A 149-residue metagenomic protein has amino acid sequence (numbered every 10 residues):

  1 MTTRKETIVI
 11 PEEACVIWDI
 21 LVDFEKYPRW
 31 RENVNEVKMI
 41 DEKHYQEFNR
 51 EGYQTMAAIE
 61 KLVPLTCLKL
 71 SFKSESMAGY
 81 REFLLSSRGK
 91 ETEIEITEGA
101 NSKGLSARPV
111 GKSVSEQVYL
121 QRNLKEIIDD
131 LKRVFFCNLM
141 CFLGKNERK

Functional and structural regions predicted by a protein language model:
M1, R50-G52, S76-A78: Glycine-centered tight beta-turn/hairpin loop motif at sheet-sheet or coil-to-beta transitions
M1-K38: Hydrophobic ligand-binding cavity/cleft-lining segments
E6-I8, T55-K61, F72, Y80-S87 (+1 more regions): Hydrophobic/aromatic beta-strand elements that line small-molecule binding cavities or substrate pockets in beta-rich
P11-C15, E60-L65, L84-E93: A short, structured loop/turn motif at beta-sheet edges
I17-L21, Y27, I59, L68-L70 (+2 more regions): Hydrophobic pocket/interface hotspot
I40-D41, V63-K69: Short Pro/Gly-enriched beta-strand edge/turn motifs at strand-loop
H44-R50, L68-S74: Short beta-strand segments that buttress and anchor functional surface loops
E75-E126, R133, L139-G144: Beta-strand/loop substructures that line and gate deep hydrophobic ligand-binding cavities in soluble
